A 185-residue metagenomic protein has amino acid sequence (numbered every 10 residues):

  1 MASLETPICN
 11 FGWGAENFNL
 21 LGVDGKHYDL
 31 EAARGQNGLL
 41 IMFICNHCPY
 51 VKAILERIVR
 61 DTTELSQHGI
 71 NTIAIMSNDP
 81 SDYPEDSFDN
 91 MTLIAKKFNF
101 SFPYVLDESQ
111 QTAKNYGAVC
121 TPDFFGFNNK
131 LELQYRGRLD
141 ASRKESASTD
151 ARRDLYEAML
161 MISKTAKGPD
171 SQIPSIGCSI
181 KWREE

Functional and structural regions predicted by a protein language model:
M1-K164, G168-Q172, S179-W182: Chalcogenol-based redox active-site neighborhoods
